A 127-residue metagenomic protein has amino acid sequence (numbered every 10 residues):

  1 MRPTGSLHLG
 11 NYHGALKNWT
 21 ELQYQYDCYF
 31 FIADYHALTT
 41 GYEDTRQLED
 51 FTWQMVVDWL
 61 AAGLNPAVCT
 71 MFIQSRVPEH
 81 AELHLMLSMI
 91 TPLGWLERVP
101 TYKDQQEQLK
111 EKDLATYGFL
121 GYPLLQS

Functional and structural regions predicted by a protein language model:
P3-Q126: N-terminal Rossmann-like or analogous alpha/beta NTP/dinucleotide-binding catalytic cores that position adenine
